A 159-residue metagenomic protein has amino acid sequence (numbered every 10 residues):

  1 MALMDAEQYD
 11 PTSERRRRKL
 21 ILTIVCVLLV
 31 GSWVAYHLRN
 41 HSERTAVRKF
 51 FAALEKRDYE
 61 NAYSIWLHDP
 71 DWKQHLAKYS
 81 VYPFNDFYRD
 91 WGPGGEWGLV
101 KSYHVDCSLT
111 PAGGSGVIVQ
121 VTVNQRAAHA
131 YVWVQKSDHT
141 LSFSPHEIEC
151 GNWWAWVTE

Functional and structural regions predicted by a protein language model:
L3-A52, K56: Short, low-complexity N-terminal intrinsically disordered segments enriched in polar/charged residues
F50, I65, H139-L141: Broad hydrophobic/π-residue packing in well-ordered secondary structure
F51, E55, Y82-W91: Short, non-transmembrane alpha-helical segments in secretory-pathway proteins
D58-K73: Short, well-ordered alpha-helical segments enriched in acidic and aromatic residues
P70-F87: Short, charge-rich amphipathic alpha-helical segments embedded in non-transmembrane helical bundles/solenoids
D90-E159: Exposed beta-sheet edge and beta->alpha loop/turn motif
